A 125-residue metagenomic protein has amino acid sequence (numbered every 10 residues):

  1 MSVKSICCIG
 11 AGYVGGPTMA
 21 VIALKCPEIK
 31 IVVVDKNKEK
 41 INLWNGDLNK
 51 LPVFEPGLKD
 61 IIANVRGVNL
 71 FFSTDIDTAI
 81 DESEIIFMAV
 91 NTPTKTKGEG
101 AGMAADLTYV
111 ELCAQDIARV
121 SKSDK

Functional and structural regions predicted by a protein language model:
M1-K125: Structural/interface elements that position substrates and couple domains in central-metabolism enzymes
